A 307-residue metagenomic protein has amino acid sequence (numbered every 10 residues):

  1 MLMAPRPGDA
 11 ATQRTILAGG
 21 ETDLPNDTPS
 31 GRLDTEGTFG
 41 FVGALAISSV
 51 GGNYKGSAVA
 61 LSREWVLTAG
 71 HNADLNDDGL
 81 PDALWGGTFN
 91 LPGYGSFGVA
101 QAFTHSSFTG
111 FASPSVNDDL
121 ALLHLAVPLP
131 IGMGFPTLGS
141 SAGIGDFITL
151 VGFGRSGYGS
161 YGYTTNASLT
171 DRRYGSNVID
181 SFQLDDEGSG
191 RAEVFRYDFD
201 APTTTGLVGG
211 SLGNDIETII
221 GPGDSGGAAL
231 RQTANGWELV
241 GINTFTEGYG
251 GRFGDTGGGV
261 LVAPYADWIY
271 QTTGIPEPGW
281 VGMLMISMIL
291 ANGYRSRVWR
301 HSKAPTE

Functional and structural regions predicted by a protein language model:
L2-P7, Y294-S296: C-terminal segment of classical bacterial N-terminal signal peptides
P7-T38, V59-D74, A167-D185, G210-P276: C-terminal subregion of chymotrypsin/trypsin-like serine protease catalytic domains
D34-T38, G52, V59-L61, S96 (+5 more regions): Extracellular/periplasmic catalytic domains that process cell-envelope and extracellular macromolecules
G37-P81, G87, P128: Catalytic histidine site
S62-R63, L67-T104, G143, F147-V151 (+1 more regions): Catalytic-histidine neighborhood of serine endopeptidases, predominantly the chymotrypsin-like S1/PA family
N117-L120, A126-E217: Chymotrypsin/trypsin-fold serine protease catalytic domain
E277-R295: A short, hydrophobic C-terminal helix/tail in secreted or cell-surface proteins
N292-E307: C-terminal membrane-anchoring or membrane-association module
